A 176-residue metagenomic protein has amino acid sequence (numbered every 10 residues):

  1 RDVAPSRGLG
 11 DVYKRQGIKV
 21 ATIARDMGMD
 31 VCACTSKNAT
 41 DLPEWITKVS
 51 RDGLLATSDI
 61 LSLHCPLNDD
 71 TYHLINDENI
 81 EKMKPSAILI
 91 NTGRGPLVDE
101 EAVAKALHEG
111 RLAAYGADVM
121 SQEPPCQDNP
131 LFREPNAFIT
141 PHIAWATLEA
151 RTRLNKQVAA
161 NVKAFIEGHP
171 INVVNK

Functional and structural regions predicted by a protein language model:
R1-Y13: Single conserved hydrophobic/aromatic residue that forms the stacking wall/gate of nucleotide- or nucleobase-binding
P5, C32, G116, I139: Conserved Rossmann-like nucleotide-binding pocket used by diverse enzymes that bind dinucleotide cofactors
D11, A117, P141: Active-site flanking residues adjacent to catalytic metal/cofactor-binding acidic residues
Q16: Hydrophobic/small residue at the entry helix of a nucleotide-binding pocket
A21, R25, L107-H108: Gly/Ala-rich phosphate-binding loop of Rossmann-like dinucleotide-binding domains, activating on the conserved
D30, K37-P130: Rossmann-like adenosine-cofactor binding region
S121-K176: C-terminal helix-to-coil terminal segments
